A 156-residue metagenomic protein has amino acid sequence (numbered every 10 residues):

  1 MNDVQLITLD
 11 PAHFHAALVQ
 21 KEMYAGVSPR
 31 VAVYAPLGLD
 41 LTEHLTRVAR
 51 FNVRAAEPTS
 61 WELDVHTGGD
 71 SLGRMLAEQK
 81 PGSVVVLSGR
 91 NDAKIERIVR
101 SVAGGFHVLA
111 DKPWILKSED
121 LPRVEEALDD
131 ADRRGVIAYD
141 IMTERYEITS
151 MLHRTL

Functional and structural regions predicted by a protein language model:
M1-S60: N-terminal Rossmann-like dinucleotide-binding module
N52-S83, L87-S88: A structured beta-alpha segment of the ubiquitous adenosine-cofactor-binding alpha/beta core
S83, F106, G135-I137: Short, well-ordered coil/turn segments that N-cap beta-strands
V102: Short alpha-helix at the nucleotide-sugar/activated-sugar donor binding site of glycosyltransferases and closely
G105, D111-P113: Short helix/strand-capping hinge loops at secondary-structure junctions that flank key functional elements
I115-L156: A contiguous active-site-proximal alpha/beta segment in oxidoreductase catalytic domains
